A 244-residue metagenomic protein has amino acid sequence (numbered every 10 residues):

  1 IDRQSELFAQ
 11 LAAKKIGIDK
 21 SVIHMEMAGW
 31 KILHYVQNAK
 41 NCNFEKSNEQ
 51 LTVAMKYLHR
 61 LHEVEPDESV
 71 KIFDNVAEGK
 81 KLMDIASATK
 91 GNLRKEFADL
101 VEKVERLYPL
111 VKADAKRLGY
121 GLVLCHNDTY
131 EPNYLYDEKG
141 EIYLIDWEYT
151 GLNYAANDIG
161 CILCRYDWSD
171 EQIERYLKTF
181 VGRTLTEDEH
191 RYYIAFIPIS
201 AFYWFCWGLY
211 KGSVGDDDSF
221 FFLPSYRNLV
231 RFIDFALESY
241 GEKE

Functional and structural regions predicted by a protein language model:
I1-V76, K81-L82, A88-G91, K95-A98: ATP-binding pocket architecture of kinase catalytic cores
L33-H34, Y143-L144, N153: Conserved active-site beta-strand element of glycosyltransferases/polysaccharide synthases
P66-N127, E138-K139, L229: An alpha-helical support segment within catalytic cores of ATP-dependent transferases
S87, G91-K95, D99, C206-E244: ATP/Mg2+ or Mg2+-diphosphate-binding catalytic cores that bind nucleotide phosphates or diphosphates via glycine-rich
L124, Y143-D146: Pre-DFG segment of protein kinase catalytic domains
A156-L185, P198-D217, R231: Active-site activation/catalytic loop segments of kinase-like enzymes and analogous catalytic loops in related
